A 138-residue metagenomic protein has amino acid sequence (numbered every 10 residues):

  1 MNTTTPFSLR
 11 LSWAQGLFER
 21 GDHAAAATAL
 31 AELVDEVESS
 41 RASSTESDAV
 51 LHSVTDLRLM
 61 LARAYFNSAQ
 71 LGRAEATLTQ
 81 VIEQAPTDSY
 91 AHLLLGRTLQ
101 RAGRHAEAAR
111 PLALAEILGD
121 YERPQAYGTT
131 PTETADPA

Functional and structural regions predicted by a protein language model:
D35, S89, L93, R97-P124: TPR/TPR-like (Sel1-like) alpha-helical repeat modules
